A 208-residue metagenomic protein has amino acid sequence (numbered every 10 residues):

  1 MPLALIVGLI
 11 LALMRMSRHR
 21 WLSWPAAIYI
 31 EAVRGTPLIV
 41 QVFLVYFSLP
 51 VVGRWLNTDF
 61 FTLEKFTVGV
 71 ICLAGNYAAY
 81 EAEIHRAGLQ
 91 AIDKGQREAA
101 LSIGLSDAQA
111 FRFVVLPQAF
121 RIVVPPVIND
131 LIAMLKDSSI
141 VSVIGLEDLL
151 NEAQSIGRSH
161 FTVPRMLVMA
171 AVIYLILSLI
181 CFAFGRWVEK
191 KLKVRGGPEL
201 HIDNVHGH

Functional and structural regions predicted by a protein language model:
M1-H208: Transmembrane alpha-helices and adjacent helix-loop boundaries
